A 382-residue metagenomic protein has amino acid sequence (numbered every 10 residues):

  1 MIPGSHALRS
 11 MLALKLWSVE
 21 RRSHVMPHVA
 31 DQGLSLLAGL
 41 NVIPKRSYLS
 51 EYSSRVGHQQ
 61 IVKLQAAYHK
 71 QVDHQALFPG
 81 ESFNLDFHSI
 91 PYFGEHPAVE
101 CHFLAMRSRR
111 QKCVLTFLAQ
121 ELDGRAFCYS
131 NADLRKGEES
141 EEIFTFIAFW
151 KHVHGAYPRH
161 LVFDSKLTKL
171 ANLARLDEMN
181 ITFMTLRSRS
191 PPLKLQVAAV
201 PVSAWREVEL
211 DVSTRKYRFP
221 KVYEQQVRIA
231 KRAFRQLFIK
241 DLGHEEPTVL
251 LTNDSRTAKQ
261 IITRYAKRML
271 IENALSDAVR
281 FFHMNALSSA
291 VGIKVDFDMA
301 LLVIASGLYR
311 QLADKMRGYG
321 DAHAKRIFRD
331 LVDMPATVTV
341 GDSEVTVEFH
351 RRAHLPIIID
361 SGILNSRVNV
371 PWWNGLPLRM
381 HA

Functional and structural regions predicted by a protein language model:
M1, A258-Y265, F281-F297, L312-K325 (+1 more regions): Short, solvent-exposed helix-loop connector elements
I2-Q65, F78, E121-G124, T339-D342 (+1 more regions): Short, positively charged, Gly/Tyr-enriched micro-motifs that form contact patches at catalytic or ligand/partner
S10, V25-M26, K45, L49 (+8 more regions): Short, conserved catalytic/metal-binding motifs centered on acidic residues
V42, R46-L118: Active-site-proximal, Lys/Arg-enriched surface segment that forms a nucleic-acid-binding/basic interface patch
A105-H154: Electropositive, glycine- and tryptophan-enriched low-complexity nucleic-acid-binding patches
G137-P192: Domain-level cores of phosphate- or acyl-group-handling catalytic modules
A174, M179-H283, A336, R367-A382: An anionic, glycine-rich sequence signature occurring as long contiguous blocks
L308-A382: A short, flexible helix-boundary coil/loop motif
